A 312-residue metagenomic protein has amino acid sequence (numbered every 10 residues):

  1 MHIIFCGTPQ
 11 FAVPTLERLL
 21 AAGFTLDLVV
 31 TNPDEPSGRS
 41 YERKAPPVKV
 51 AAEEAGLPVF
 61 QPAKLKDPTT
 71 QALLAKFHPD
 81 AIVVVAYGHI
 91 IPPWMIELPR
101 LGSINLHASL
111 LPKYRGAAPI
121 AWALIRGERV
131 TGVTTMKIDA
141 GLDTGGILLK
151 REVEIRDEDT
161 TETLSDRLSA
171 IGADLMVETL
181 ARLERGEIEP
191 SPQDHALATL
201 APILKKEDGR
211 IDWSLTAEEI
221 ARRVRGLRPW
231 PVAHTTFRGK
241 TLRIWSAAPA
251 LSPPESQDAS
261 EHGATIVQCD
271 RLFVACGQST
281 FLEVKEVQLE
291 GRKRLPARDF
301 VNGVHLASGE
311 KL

Functional and structural regions predicted by a protein language model:
M1-S40: N-terminal Rossmann-like dinucleotide-binding module
H2-I4, T25-V29, A55-F77, I82-V84 (+1 more regions): Internal alpha/beta domain cores that form substrate/cofactor-binding pockets in large enzymes and binding proteins
V13, E42-A45, D67-Q71, H89 (+1 more regions): Structural motif corresponding to alpha-helix initiation and N-cap regions
A22, N32, A81-L200, K205-E207: Donor/substrate-binding cores of folate-linked one-carbon enzymes
E35-A55: N-terminal beta-loop-helix "entrance" segment that forms/cooperates in small-molecule cofactor or anionic ligand
S214-L312: An anion-binding loop in the catalytic cleft
